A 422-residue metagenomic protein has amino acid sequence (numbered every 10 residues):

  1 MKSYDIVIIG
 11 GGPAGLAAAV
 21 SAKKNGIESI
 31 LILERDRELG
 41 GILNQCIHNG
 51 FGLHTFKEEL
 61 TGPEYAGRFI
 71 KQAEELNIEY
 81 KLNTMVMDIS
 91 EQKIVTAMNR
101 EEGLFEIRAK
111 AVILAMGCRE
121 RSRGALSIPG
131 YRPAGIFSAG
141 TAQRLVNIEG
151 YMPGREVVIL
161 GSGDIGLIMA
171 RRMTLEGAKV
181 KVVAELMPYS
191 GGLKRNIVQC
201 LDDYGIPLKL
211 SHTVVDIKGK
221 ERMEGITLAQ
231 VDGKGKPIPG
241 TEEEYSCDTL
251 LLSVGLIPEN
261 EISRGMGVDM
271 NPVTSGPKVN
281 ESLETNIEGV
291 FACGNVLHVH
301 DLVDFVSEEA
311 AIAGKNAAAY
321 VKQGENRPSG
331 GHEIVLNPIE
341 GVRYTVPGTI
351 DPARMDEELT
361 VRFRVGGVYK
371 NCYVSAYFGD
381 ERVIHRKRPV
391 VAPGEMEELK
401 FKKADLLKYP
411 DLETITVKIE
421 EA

Functional and structural regions predicted by a protein language model:
M1-I9, G67-E156, D232-G240, L251 (+1 more regions): FAD-binding core/adjacent interface of flavoenzyme oxidoreductases
Y4-R68, Q72, R144, P153-Q199: Beta1-alpha1 glycine-rich phosphate/pyrophosphate-binding loop at the start of Rossmann-like nucleotide-binding domains
R68-S90, V95-A97, T174-E261, E357-V390: A Rossmann-like FAD-binding core segment of flavoenzymes
L104-F105, A111-L208, T213-R222, G289 (+1 more regions): Predominantly flavin-linked oxidoreductase catalytic cores and closely associated redox partners
L114, I136-V146, T249-H300: FAD-site-proximal beta/loop scaffold in flavoenzymes
D304, I312, N316-R386: Mid-to-C-terminal Rossmann-like scaffold of FAD/NAD(P)H-dependent oxidoreductases
R362, E395-L406: Exposed aromatic-hydrophobic patches
V374, A404-A422: Short, aromatic- and glycine-rich surface loops/edge beta-strands on solvent-exposed regions
